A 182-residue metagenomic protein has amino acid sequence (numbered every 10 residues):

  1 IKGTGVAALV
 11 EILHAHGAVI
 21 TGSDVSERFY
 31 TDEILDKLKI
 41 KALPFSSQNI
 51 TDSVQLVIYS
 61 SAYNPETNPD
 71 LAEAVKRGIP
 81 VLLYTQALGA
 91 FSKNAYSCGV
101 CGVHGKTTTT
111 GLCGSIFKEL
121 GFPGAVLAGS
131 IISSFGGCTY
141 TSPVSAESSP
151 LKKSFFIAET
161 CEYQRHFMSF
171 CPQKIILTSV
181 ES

Functional and structural regions predicted by a protein language model:
I1-A87, S145-S149: N-terminal leader/targeting and accessory segments in enzymes
I12-A15, I50, P65-S182: Phosphate-binding loop of NTP-binding sites
